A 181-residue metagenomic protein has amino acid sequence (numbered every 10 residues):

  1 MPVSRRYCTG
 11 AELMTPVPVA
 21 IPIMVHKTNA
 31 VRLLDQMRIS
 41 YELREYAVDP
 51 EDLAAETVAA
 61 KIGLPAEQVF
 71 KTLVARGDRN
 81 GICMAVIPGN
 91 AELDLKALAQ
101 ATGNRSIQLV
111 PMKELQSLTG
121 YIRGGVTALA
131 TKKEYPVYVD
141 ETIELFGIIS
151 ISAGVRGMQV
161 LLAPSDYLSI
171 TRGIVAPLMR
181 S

Functional and structural regions predicted by a protein language model:
Y7-S181: Extended, low-hydrophobicity, polar/charged segments
